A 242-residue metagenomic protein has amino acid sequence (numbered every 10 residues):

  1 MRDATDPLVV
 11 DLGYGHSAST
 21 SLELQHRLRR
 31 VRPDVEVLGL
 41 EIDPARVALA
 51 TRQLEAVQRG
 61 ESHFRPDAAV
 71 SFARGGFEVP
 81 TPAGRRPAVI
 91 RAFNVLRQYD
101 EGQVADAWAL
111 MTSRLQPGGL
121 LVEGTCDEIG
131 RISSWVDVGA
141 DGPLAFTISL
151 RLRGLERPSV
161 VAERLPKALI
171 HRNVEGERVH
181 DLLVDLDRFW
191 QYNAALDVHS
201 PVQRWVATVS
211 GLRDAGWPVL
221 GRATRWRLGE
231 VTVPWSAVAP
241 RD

Functional and structural regions predicted by a protein language model:
M1-P7: S-adenosyl-L-methionine
V10, G15-P80: Class I SAM-dependent methyltransferase SAM/SAH-binding core
E78-I90: A short acidic, Gly/Pro-enriched loop at the edge of an enzyme's catalytic core that lines a small-molecule cofactor
P87-A105: A short SAM/SAH-binding and catalytic strip from SAM-dependent methyltransferases
R97, A105-P117: A short glycine-rich, Lys/Arg-flanked "PGG" loop and its adjoining helix->strand segment in the class I
L115-G130: Conserved beta-strand signature within the Rossmann-like core of class I S-adenosyl-L-methionine
G130-A207: A conserved mid-domain beta-alpha-beta active-site/ligand-binding segment of alpha/beta enzyme cores
L183-D242: Conserved Class I S-adenosyl-L-methionine
